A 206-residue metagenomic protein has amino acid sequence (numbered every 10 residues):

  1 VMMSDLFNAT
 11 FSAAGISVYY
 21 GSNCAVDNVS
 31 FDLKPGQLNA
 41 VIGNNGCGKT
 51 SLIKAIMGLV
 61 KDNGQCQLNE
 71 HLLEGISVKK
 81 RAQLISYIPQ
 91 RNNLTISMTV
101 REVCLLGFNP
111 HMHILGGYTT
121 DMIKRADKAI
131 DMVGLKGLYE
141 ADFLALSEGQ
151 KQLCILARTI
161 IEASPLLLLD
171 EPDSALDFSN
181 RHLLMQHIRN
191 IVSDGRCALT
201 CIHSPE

Functional and structural regions predicted by a protein language model:
I42-N44: The feature captures the beta-strand-to-loop junction immediately N-terminal to the Walker
M57: Helix-to-loop junction immediately C-terminal to a conserved catalytic motif
G64-L73: Conserved ABC transporter NBD signature motif
L105, T120-L138: Conserved ABC ATPase "signature" region
D142-L146, Q150: Conserved ABC ATPase signature
L167-E171: Catalytic Walker B motif of ABC-type/P-loop ATPase nucleotide-binding domains
